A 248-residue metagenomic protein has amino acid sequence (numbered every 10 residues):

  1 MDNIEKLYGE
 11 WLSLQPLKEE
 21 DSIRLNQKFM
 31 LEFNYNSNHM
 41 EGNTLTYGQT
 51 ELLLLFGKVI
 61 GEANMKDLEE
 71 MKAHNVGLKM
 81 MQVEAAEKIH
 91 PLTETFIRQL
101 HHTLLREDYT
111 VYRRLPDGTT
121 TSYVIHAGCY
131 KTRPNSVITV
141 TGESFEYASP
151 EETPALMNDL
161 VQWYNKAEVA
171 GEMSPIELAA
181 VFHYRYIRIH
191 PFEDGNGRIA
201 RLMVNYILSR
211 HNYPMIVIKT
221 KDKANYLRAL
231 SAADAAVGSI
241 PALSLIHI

Functional and structural regions predicted by a protein language model:
M1-D194, R198-H247: FIC/Doc superfamily catalytic core
